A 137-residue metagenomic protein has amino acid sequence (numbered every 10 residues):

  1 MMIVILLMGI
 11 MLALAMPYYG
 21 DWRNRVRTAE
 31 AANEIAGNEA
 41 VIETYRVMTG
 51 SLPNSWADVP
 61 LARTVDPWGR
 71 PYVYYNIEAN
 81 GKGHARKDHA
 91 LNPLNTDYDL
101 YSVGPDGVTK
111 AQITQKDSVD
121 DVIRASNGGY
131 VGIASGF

Functional and structural regions predicted by a protein language model:
M1-G20: N-terminal single-pass transmembrane signal-anchor helix
A15, R23-V26, I42, T49: Leucine-rich amphipathic alpha-helices with coiled-coil/heptad-repeat character
D21-I35: Membrane-proximal amphipathic alpha-helices that sit immediately adjacent to an N-terminal transmembrane/signal-anchor
A31, W68-R70, L94-T96: Residues that flank catalytic or metal-binding motifs in active/ligand-binding sites
G37, V41-W68, E78-A79, T114: Short, glycine/small-hydrophobic-rich surface segments
N80-F137: Short, surface-exposed interaction loops/tails
